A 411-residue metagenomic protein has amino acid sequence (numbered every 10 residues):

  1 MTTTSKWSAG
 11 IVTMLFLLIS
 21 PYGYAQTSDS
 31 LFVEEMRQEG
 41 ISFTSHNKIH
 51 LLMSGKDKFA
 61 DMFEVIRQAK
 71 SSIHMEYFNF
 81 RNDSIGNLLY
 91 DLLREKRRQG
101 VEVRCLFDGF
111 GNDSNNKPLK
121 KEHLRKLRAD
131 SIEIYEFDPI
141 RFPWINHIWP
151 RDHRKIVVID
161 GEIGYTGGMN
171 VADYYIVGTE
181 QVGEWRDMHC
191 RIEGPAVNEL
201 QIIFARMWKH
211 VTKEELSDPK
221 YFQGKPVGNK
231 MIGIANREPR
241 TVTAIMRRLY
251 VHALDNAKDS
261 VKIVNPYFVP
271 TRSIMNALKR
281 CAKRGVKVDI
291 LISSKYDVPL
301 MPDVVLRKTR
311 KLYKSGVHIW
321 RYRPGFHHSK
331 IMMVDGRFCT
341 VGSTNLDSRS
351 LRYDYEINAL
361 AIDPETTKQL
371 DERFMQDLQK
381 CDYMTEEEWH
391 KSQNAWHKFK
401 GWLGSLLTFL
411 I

Functional and structural regions predicted by a protein language model:
M1-I11: Bacterial N-terminal signal peptides that target proteins for export
T4, P21-I411: Charged, low-complexity intrinsically disordered terminal segments
G10-S20: Bacterial N-terminal signal peptides
